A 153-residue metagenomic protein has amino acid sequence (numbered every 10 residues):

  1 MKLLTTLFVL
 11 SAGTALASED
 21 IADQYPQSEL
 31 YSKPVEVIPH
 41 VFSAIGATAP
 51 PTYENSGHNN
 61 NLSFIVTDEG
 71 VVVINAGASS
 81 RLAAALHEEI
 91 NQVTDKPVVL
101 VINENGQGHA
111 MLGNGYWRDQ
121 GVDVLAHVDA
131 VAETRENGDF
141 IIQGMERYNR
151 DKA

Functional and structural regions predicted by a protein language model:
M1-A17: Gram-negative bacterial Sec-dependent N-terminal signal peptides
A17-Y25: Cleaved targeting-peptide boundary
Y25-S28, H40: Extracytoplasmic c-type cytochrome modules immediately beyond a signal peptide or single-pass transmembrane anchor
Q27, K33-E36: N- or domain-start disorder-to-order transition segments that initiate the globular core
S28-E29, N59: Residues that act as N-cap/strand-start positions at coil-to-secondary-structure junctions
V35-E36, I65-V66, Y116-R118: Well-ordered beta-strand positions
I38-E89: Conserved beta-strand hairpin/beta-sheet module of binuclear metal-dependent hydrolase folds, prominently
E88-A153: Active-site HxH/HxHxD metal-binding segment of metal-dependent hydrolases
